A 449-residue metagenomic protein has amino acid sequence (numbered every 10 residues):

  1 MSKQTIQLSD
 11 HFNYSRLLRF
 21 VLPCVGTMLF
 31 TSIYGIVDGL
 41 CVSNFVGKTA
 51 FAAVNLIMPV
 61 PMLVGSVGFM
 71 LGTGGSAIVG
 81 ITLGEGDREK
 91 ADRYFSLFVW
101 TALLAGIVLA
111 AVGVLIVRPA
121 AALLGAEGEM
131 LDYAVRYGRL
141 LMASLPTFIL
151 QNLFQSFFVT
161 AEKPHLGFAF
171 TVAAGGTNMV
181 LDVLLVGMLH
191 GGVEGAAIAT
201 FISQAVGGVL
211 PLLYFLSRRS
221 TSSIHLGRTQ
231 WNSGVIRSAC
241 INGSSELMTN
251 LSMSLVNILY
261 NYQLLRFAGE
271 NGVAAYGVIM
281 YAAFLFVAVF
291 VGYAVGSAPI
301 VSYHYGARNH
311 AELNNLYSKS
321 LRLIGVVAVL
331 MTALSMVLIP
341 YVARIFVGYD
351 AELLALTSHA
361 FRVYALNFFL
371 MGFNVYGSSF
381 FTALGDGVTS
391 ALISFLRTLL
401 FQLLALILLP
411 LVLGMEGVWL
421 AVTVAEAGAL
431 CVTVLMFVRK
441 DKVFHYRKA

Functional and structural regions predicted by a protein language model:
M1-V21, V79-P146, M188-S244, V301-N367 (+1 more regions): Short alpha-helical transmembrane segments in multi-pass integral membrane proteins
S9-V46, P59-G74, I78, L103-A110 (+4 more regions): N-terminal transmembrane alpha-helices
R19-D38, L140, A174, S203-G207 (+4 more regions): Transmembrane helical elements of multi-pass membrane transporters/channels
C24, M28, L40, N44 (+16 more regions): Transmembrane alpha-helix boundary and packing residues in multipass membrane permease domains and related
I33-F51, A121-G128, L184-G191, L251-Y281 (+4 more regions): Helix-terminus/linker motif at the lipid-water interface of multi-pass membrane proteins
V42-M62, E129-Y133, V193-E194, V235-N242 (+5 more regions): Interfacial/gating helices of multi-pass transporter permease domains
F51-A111, F148-G167, A275-I339, M371-I393: Small-residue-rich hydrophobic transmembrane alpha-helices
G72, L140-V159, G167-N178, A196-V209 (+5 more regions): Short runs within selected transmembrane alpha-helices of multi-pass transporters and secretion channels
